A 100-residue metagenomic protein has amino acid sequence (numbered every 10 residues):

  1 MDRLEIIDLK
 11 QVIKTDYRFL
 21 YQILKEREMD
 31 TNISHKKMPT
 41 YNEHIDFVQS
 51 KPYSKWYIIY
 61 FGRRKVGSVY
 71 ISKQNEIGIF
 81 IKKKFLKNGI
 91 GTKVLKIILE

Functional and structural regions predicted by a protein language model:
R3-Q22: A short beta-loop-alpha structural element at the N-terminal edge of CoA-dependent acyl/N-acetyltransferase catalytic
D8, N32-H35, K82-K83: Conserved short-loop catalytic and cofactor-binding motifs
L20-K25, H44, V48: Hydrophobic alpha-helical core bundles mediating ligand binding, dimerization, or RNAP-core interactions
Q22-K37: Helix-loop element at the rim of GNAT/NAT acetyltransferase active sites that forms part of the acceptor-substrate
K37-K84: Acetyl-CoA-dependent GNAT
K87-E100: Conserved acetyl-CoA-binding loop-helix of GNAT-fold acetyltransferases
